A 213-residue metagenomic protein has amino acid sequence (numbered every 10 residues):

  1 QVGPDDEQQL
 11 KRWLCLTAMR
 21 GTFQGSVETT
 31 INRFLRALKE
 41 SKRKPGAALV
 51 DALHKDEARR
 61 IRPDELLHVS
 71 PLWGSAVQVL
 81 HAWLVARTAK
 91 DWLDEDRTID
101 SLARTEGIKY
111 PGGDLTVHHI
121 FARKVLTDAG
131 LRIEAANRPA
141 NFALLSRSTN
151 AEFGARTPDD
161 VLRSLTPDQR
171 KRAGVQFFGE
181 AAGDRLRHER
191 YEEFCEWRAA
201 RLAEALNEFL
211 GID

Functional and structural regions predicted by a protein language model:
Q1-V2: Polyanionic (Asp/Glu-rich) segments that form extended negatively charged tracts
D6, R170-D213: C-terminal, well-folded lobe of enzymatic/effector domains
Q8-Q24, L38-K39, L115, H119 (+1 more regions): Short, mixed-charge aromatic SLiMs
R12, L16-R20, E40, R123-T127 (+3 more regions): Short, well-ordered loop/turn and helix-capping segments at boundaries between secondary-structure elements and domains
A18-H118, V125: Intrinsically disordered, low-complexity N-proximal targeting/linker segments that flank membranes
L115, T127-F153: Short beta-strand-alpha-helix junction that forms the catalytic/metal-binding core of metal-dependent nuclease domains
L131-A135, F153-G179: Polybasic, low-complexity binding patches
